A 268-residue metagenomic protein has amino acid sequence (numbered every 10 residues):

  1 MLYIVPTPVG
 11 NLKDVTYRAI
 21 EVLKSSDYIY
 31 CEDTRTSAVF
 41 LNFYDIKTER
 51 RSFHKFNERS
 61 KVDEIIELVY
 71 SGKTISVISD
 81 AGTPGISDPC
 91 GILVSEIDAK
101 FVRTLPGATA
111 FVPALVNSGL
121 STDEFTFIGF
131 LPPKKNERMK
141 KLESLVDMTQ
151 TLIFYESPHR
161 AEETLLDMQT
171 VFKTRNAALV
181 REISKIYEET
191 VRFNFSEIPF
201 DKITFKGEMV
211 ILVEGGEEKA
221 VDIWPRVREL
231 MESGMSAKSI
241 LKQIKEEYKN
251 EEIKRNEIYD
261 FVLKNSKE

Functional and structural regions predicted by a protein language model:
M1-F56: Glycine-rich, flexible N-terminal cofactor/catalytic loop recognition
M1-L2, G72-S76, Q150-T151: Loop/turn-to-beta-strand initiation segments
L23-I29, A99-V102, T151-L152: Short active-site oxyanion
F53-R59, L131-K134: Conserved helicase motor
N57, A81-C90: Acidic, metal-coordinating catalytic cores used for nucleic-acid/nucleotide bond scission and strand-transfer chemistry
T74, T151, P158-E268: A contiguous loop/helix-start segment that scaffolds small-molecule binding in enzyme catalytic cores
I92-M148: Class I SAM-dependent methyltransferase SAM-binding "motif I" and its flanking Rossmann-like core
